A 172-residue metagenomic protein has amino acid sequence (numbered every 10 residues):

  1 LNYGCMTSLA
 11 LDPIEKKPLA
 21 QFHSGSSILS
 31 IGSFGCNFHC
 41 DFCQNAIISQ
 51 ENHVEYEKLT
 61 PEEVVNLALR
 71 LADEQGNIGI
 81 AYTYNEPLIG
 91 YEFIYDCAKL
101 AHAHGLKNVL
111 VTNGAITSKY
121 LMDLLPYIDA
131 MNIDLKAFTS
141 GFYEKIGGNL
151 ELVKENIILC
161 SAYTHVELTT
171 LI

Functional and structural regions predicted by a protein language model:
N2-M131: Conserved Radical SAM active-site core
F42-I48, K136-A137, H165-V166: Short, basic/glycine-rich phosphate-binding loops at helix/coil junctions that contact nucleotide phosphates
Y56-L59, E144-L152: Alpha-helix N-cap and loop-to-helix initiation/capping positions
I78-T83, D134-L135, V166-L171: Short beta-strands and strand-loop turn motifs
S118, A137, G147-K154: Alpha-helix initiation and capping sites
Y120-M122, Y143-I146: Short, well-ordered secondary-structure micro-motifs
M131, K136, S140: Acidic/histidine-rich catalytic cores of soluble enzymes
S140-K145, I157-I172: Conserved strand-turn element in the central/C-terminal portion of the radical SAM core barrel that lines
